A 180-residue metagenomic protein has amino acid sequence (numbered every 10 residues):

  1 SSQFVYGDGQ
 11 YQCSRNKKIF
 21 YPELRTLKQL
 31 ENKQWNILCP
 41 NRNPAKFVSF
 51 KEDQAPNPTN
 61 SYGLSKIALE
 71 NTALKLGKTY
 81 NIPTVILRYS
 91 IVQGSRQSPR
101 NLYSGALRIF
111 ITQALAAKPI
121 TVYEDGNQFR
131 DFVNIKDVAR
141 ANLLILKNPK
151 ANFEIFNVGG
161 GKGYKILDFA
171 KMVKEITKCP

Functional and structural regions predicted by a protein language model:
S2: Residue(s) in the substrate-gating loop at a strand-loop-helix junction that position the organic substrate next
V5, V92-G94, V138: Conserved sequence/active-site signature of Rossmann-fold short-chain dehydrogenase/reductase
D8-Q12, S98-P99: Conserved catalytic-core motifs of eukaryotic protein kinase domains, centered on the activation segment
Y11-Y21: Aromatic- and acidic-residue-enriched segments that line the glycan-binding/catalytic groove of carbohydrate-active
I19-V85, I111-A116: Active-site Tyr-X1-5-Lys
N41-N57, T84-P99, I109-V133, N157-G159: A conserved pocket-lining segment of Rossmann-fold NAD(P)-dependent short-chain dehydrogenase/reductase
A114-P180: C-terminal substrate-binding subdomain of Rossmann-fold SDR/epimerase-dehydratase oxidoreductases
